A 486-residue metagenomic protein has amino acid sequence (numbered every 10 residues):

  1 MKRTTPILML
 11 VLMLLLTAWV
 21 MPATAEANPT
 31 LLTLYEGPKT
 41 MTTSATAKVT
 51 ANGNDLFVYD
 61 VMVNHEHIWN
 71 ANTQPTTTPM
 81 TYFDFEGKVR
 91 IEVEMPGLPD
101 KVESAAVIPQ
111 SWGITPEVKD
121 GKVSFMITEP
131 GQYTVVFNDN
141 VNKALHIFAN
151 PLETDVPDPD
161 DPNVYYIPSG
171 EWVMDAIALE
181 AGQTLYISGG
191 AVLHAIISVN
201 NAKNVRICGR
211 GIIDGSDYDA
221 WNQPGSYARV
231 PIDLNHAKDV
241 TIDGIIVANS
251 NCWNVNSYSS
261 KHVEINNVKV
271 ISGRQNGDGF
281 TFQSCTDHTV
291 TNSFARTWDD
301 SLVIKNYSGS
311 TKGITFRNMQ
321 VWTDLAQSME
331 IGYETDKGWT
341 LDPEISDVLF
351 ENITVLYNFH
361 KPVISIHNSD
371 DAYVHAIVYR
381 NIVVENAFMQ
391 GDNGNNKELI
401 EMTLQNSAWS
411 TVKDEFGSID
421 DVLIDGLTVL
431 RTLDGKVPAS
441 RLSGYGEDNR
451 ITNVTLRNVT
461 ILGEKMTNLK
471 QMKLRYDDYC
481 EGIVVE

Functional and structural regions predicted by a protein language model:
M1-M9: Bacterial N-terminal signal peptides that target proteins for export
M9-A18: Bacterial N-terminal signal peptides
A18-A27: Sec-dependent signal peptide cleavage junction
E26-E486: Extracellular/periplasmic carbohydrate-active domains that bind, remodel, or depolymerize complex polysaccharides
